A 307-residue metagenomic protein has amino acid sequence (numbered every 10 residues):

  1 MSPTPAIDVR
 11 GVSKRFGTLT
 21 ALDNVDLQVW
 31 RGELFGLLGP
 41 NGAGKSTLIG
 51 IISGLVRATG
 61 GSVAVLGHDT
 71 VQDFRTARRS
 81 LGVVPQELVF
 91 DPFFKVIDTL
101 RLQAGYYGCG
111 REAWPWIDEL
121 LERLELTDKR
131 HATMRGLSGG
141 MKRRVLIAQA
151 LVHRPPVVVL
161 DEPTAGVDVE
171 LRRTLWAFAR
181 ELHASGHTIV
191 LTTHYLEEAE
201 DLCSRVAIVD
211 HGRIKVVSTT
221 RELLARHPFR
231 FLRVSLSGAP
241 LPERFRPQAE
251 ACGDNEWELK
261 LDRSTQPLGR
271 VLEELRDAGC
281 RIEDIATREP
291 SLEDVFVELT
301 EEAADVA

Functional and structural regions predicted by a protein language model:
G61-Q72, T76-A77: Conserved ABC transporter NBD signature motif
R101, G105-K129: Conserved ABC ATPase "signature" region
T133-L137: Conserved ABC ATPase signature
R154: Conserved catalytic motifs of ABC-family nucleotide-binding domains
V158-E162: Catalytic Walker B motif of ABC-type/P-loop ATPase nucleotide-binding domains
W176-D262: ABC transporter nucleotide-binding domain
F229-E302, A307: Short, charged/small-residue-rich alpha-helical element at the C-terminal edge of ABC transporter nucleotide-binding
